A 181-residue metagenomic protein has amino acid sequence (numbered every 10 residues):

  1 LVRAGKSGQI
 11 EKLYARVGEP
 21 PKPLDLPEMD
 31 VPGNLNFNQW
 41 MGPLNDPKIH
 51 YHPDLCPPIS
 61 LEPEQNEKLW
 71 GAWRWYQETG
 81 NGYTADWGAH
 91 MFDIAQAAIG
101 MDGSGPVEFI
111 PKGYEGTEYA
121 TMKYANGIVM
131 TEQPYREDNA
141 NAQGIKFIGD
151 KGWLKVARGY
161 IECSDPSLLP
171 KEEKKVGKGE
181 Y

Functional and structural regions predicted by a protein language model:
L1: Beta-strand-loop-alpha-helix segment that lines the small-molecule cofactor/substrate pocket of alpha/beta enzymes
K6-Y181: Contiguous beta-strand/loop segments that form the cofactor/metal-binding neighborhood of enzyme cores
